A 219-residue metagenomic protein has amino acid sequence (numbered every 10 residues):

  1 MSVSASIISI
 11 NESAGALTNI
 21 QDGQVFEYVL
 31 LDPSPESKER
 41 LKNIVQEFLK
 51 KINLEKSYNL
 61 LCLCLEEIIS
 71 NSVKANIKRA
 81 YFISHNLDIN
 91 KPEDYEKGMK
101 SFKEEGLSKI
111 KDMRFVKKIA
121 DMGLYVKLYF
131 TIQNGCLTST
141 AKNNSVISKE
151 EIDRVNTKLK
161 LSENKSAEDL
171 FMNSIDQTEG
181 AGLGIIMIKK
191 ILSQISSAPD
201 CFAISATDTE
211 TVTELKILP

Functional and structural regions predicted by a protein language model:
M1-M122, D153: Bergerat-fold GHKL ATPase/HATPase_c domain
D22-E27, V126, G135-S139, T211-T213: Short beta-strand element(s) in the Bergerat
K56-E67, C136, G180-M187: Short, well-structured alpha-helical interface segments that form or flank functional binding sites
L61-C64, S72, V126-I132, S139 (+1 more regions): Conserved catalytic-core segments centered on acid/base and nucleophilic motifs
R79, C201-D208: A short beta-strand-to-loop motif within the catalytic HATPase_c
F82-A181: Glycine-rich/acidic phosphate-handling loop/turn and adjacent ATP-lid/helix of nucleotide-binding kinase/ATPase domains
I185-C201: Conserved glycine-/histidine-rich ATP-lid loop and adjacent helix of the Bergerat-fold HATPase_c
D208-P219: Short C-terminal beta-strand
